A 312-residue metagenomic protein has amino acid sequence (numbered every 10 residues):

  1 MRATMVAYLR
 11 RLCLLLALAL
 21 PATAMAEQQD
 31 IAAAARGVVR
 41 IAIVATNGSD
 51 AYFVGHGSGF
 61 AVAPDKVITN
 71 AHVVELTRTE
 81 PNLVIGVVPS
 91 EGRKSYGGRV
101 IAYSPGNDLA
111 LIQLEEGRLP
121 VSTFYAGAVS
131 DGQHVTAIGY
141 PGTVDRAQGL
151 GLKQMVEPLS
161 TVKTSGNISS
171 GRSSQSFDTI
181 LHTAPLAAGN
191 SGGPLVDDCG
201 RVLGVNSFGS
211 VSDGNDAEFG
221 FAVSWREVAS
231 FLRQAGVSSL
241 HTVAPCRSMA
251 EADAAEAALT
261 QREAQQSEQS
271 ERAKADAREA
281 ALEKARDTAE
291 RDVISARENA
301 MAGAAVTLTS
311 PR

Functional and structural regions predicted by a protein language model:
R2-C13: Bacterial N-terminal signal peptides that target proteins for export
L18, T23-V54, L308-S310: Protease-domain processing segments flanking chymotrypsin-fold serine proteases, especially trypsin-like
D30, H56, V62-P64, I68-P105: Catalytic-histidine neighborhood of serine endopeptidases, predominantly the chymotrypsin-like S1/PA family
I31, G142-T143, A147, V156 (+1 more regions): C-terminal cap/linker of serine protease catalytic domains
A35-G48, A110, L114-V121, Q148-Q234: Active-site region of chymotrypsin-like
A45-P64, S95-G97, E298-S310: A conserved glycine-rich beta-strand in the N-terminal activation segment of trypsin-fold
S58, P64, S130-Q133, S191-G192: Short, flexible surface segments
R99-I101, L114-L150: Active-site substrate-binding loop(s) of clan PA
